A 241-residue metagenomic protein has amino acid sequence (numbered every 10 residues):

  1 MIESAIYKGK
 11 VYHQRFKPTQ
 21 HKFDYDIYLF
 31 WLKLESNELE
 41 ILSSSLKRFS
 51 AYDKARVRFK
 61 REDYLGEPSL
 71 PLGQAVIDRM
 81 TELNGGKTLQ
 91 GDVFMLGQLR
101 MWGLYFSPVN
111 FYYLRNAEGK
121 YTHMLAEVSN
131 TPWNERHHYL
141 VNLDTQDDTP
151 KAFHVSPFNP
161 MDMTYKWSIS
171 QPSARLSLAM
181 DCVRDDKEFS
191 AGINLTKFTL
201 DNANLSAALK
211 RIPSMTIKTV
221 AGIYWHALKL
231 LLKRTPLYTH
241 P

Functional and structural regions predicted by a protein language model:
M1-P241: Mature, function-bearing regions of proteins
